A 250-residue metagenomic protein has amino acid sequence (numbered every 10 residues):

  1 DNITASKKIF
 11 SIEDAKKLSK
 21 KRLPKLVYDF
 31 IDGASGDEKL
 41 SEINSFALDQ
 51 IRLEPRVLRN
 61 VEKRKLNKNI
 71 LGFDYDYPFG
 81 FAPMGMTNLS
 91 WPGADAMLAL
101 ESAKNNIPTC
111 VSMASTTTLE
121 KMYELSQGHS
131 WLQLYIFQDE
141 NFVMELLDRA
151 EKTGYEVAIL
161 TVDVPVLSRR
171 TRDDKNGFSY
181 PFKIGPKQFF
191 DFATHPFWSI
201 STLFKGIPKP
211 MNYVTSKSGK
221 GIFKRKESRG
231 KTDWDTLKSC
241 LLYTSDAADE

Functional and structural regions predicted by a protein language model:
D1-G72, P181-G185, F190-L237: An N-cap/entry alpha-helix motif that binds or orients negatively charged groups
P24, F81, S102, L160 (+1 more regions): Conserved, mostly hydrophobic/aromatic
D76-S112: Glycine-rich active-site/cofactor-binding loop and its immediate structural neighborhood
A82-P83, Q133-Y135, I159-D163: Short beta-strand segments
S112-S126, E140-E145, S168-T171, K175: Active-site-adjacent beta->alpha loops and helix N-cap segments on the catalytic face of soluble alpha/beta enzymes
F142-T161, R172-Y180: Internal gly/pro-rich beta-alpha loop/helix module that stabilizes soluble enzyme cofactors or their anionic handles
Y243-A248: Conserved small/polar residues in nucleotide/adenosyl-binding loops
